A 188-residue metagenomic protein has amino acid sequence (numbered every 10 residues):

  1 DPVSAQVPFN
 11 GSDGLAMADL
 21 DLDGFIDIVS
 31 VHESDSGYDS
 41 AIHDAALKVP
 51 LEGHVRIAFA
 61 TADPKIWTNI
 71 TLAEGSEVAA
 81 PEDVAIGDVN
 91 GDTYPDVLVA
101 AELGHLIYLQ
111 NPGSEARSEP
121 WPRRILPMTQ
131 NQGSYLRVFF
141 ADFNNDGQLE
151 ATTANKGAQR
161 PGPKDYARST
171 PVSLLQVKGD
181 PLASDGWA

Functional and structural regions predicted by a protein language model:
D1-A188: Beta-propeller-forming repeat regions
